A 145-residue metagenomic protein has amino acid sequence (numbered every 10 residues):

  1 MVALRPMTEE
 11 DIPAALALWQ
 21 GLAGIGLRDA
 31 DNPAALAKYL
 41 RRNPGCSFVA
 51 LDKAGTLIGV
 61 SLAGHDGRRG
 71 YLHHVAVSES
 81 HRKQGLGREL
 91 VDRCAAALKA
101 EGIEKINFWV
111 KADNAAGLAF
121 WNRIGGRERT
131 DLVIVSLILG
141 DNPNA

Functional and structural regions predicted by a protein language model:
V2, P6-H73, V91-R93, A97 (+3 more regions): Acetyl-CoA-dependent GNAT
T8-D11, S78, N114: Acidic/polar helix N-cap motif
L51, V75-R82, V110-K111: A short, internal acetyl-CoA/4′-phosphopantetheine-binding micro-motif in the GNAT/acyltransferase core
V77, K83-A96, R123: Conserved acetyl-CoA-binding loop-helix of GNAT-fold acetyltransferases
L98-V110: Conserved GNAT acetyl-CoA-binding A-motif
F108-G117, S136-L139: Conserved beta-strand-loop-alpha-helix junction that forms the acyl-donor binding cleft
